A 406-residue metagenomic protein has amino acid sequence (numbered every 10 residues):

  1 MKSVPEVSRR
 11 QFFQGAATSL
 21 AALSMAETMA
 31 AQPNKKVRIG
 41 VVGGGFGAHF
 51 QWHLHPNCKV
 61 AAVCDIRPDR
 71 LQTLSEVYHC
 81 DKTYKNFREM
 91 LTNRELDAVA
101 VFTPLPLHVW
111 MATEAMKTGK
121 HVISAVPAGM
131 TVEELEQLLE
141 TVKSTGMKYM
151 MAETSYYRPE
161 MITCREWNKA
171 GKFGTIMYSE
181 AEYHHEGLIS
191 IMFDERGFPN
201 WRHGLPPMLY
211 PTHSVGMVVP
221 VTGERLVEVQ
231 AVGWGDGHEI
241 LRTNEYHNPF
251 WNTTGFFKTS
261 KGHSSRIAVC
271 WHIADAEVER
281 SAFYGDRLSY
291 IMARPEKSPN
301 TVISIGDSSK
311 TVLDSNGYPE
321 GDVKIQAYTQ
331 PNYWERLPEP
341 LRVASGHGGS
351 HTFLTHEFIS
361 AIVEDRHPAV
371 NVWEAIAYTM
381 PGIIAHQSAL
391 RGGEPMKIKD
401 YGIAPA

Functional and structural regions predicted by a protein language model:
M1-L20: N-terminal secretory signal peptides and thylakoid transit peptides that target proteins across membranes
G15-Y78: N-terminal Rossmann-like dinucleotide-binding module
V41, S124, Y149-M151, E180 (+2 more regions): Hydrophobic residues in well-ordered beta-strands that form the structural core
G45-F46, M147-M150, S155-N248, T253-T254: Predominantly a Rossmann-like dinucleotide-binding segment in NAD(P)-dependent oxidoreductases
K59, A361-Y378: Glycine- and charged-residue-rich phosphate/anionic-cofactor binding loop of Rossmann-like
A98, P104-L105, V109-Y157, G171: Beta-strand-loop-alpha-helix segment that lines the small-molecule cofactor/substrate pocket of alpha/beta enzymes
M147, G174-Y178, Q387-A406: C-terminal capping/lid region of NAD(P)-dependent oxidoreductase domains
S190, L209-D314, A344, S350-P368 (+2 more regions): Contiguous beta-strand/loop segments that form the cofactor/metal-binding neighborhood of enzyme cores
